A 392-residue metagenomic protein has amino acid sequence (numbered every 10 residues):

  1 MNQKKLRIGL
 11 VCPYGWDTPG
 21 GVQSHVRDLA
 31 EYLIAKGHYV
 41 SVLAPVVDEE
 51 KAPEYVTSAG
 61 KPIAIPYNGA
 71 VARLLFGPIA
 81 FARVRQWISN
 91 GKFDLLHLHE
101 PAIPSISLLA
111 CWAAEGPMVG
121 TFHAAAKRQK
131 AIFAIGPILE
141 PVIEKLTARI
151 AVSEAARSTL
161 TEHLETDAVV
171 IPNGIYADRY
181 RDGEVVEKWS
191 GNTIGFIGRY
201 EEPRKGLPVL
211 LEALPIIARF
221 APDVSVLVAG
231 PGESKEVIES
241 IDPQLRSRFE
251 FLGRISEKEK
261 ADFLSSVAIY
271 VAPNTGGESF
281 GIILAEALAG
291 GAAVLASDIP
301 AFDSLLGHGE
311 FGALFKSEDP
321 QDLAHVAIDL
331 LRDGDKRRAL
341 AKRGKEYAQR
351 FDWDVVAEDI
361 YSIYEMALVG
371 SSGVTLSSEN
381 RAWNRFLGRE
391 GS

Functional and structural regions predicted by a protein language model:
K5-L6, C12-P19, V26-R27, E31-I79 (+1 more regions): N-terminal strand-loop element at the rim of the active site of nucleotide-sugar-dependent glycosyltransferases
S24, D28, E201-I216, E236 (+1 more regions): A conserved mid-protein helix/loop that constitutes part of the nucleotide-sugar donor-binding site
V46-D48, I197, S225-I238, G253: Glycosyltransferase donor-sugar binding loop
A155, G174: Carbohydrate-associated surface elements
V186-K205, L211-P215, L227: Conserved donor-binding/catalytic core segment of Leloir-type glycosyltransferases
V237-A261: Nucleotide-activated donor-binding/catalytic signature segment of Leloir-type glycosyltransferases, i.e., the conserved
I269, A293-A296: Short hydrophobic beta-strand element within catalytic cores of glycosyltransferases and related nucleotide-activated
H308-G309, A313-P320, D329-D335: Conserved acidic donor-binding segment of nucleotide-sugar-dependent glycosyltransferases
